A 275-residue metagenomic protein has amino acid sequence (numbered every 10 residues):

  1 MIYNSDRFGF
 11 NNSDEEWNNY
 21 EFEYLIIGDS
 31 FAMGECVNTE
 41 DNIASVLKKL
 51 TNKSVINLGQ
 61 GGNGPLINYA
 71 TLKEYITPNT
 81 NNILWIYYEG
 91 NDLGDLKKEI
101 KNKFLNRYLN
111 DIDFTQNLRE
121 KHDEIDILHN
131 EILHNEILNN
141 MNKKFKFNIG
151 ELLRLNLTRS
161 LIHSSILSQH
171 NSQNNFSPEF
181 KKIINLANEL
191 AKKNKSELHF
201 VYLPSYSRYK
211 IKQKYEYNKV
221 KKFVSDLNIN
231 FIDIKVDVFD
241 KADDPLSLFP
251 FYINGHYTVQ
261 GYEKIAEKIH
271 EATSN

Functional and structural regions predicted by a protein language model:
M1-E23, P78-N79, D92-K97, N102 (+3 more regions): N-terminal secretory targeting modules
M1-L50, V238-Y252, E267: Membrane/wall-proximal cationic-aromatic binding patches
D29, N68, I83, A191 (+3 more regions): Generic structural signal for small/hydrophobic residues in well-ordered secondary structure, especially within
M33-N110: Conserved SGNH/GDSL esterase-like catalytic core that processes O-acyl groups on lipids and polysaccharides
N52-S54, P78-I83, K192-H199, L227-I229: Loop/turn elements at helix/coil->beta-strand transitions in domains of secreted/extracellular proteins
Y88-K221, I229, I234-L246, F251: Serine-dependent acyl-ester chemistry module
P250-N275: Histidine-centered active-site loop/cap adjacent to the catalytic His in serine esterases/O-acetyl transfer systems
